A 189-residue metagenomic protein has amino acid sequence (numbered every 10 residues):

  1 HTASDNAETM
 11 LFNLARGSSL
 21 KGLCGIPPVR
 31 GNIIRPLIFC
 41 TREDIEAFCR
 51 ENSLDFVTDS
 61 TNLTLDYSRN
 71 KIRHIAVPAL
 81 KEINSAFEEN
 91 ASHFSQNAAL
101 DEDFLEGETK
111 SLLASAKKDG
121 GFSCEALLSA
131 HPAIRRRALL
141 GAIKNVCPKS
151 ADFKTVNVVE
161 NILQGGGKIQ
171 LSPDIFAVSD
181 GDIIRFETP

Functional and structural regions predicted by a protein language model:
D5-A98, S123-A126: Catalytic subdomain that performs nucleotidyl-dependent activation
P27-R30, N52, H74-I75, S92-P189: AMP-forming adenylation/ATP pyrophosphatase catalytic core
